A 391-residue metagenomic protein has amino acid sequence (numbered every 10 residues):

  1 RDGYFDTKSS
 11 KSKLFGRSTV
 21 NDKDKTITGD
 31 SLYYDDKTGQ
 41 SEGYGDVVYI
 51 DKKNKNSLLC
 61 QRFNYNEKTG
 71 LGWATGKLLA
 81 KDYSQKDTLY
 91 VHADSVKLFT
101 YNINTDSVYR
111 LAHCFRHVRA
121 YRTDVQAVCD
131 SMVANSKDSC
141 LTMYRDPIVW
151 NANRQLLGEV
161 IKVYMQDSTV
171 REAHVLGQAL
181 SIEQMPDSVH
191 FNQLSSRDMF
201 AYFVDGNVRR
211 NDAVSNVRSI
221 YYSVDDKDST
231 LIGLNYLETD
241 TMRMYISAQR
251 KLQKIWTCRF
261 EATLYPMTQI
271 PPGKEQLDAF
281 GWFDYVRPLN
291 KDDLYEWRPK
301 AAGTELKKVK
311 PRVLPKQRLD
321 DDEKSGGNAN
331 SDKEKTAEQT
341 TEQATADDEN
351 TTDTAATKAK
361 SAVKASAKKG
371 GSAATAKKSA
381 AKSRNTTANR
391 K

Functional and structural regions predicted by a protein language model:
R1-S372, K377-K391: Structural signature for solvent-exposed beta-strand/loop edge elements and short helix-capping sites, enriched
